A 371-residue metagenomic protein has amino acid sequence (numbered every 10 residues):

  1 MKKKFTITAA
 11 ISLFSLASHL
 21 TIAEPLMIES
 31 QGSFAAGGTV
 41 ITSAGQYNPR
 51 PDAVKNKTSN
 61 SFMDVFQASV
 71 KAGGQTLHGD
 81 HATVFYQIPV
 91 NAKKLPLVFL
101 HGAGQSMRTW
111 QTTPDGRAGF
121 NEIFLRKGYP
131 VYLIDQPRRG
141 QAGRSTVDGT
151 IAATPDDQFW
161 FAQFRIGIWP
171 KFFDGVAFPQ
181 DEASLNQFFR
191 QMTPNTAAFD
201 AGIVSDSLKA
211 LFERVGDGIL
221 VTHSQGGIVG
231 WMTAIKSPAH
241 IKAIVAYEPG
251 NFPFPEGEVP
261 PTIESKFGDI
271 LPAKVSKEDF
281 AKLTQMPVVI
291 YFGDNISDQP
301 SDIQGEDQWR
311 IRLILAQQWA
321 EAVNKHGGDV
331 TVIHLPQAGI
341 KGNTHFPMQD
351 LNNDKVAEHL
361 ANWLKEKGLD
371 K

Functional and structural regions predicted by a protein language model:
E24-A92: N-terminal cap/lid segment of alpha/beta-hydrolase-fold proteins
K94-G102: Short beta-strand element of the alpha/beta-hydrolase
H101-T113: Active-site glycine-rich loops that stabilize anionic/oxyanionic intermediates across multiple enzyme folds
R117-G143: Conserved alpha/beta-hydrolase
A198-I219: Conserved acidic catalytic loop of the alpha/beta-hydrolase fold
V221-G230: Gly/Ala-rich beta-loop-alpha elbow adjacent to hydrolase catalytic centers
N251-G327, T331-I333: The feature captures the conserved acid-bearing segment of alpha/beta-hydrolase catalytic domains
G342, F346-K371: Catalytic active-site module of serine/aspartate enzymes centered on a nucleophile-bearing elbow/loop
